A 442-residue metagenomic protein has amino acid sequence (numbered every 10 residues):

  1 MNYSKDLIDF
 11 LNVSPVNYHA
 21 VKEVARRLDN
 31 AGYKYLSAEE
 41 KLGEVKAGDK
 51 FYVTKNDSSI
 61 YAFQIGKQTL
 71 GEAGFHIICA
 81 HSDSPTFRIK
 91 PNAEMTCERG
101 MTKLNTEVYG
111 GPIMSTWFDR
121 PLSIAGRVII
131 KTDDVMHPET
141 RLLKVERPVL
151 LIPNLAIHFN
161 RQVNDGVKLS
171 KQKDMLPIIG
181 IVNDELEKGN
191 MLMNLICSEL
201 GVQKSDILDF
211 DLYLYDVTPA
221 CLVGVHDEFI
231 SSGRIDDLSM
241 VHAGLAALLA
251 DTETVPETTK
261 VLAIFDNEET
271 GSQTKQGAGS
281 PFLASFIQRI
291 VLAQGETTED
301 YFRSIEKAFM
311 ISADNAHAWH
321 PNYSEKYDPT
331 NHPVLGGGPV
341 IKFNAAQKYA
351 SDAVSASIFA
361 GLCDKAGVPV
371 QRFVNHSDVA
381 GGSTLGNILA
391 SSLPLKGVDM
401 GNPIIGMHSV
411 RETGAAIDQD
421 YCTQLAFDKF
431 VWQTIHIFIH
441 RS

Functional and structural regions predicted by a protein language model:
M1-S442: N-terminal hydrophobic/helix-forming segments and targeting peptides
